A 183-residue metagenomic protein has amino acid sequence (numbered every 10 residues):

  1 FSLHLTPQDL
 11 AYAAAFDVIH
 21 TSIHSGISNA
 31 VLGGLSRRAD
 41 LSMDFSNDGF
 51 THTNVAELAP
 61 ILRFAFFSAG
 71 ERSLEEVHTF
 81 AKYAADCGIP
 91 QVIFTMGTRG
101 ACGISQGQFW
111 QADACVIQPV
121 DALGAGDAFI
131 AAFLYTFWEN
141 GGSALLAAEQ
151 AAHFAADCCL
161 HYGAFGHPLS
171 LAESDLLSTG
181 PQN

Functional and structural regions predicted by a protein language model:
F1-F109, G142, L171: Ribokinase/PfkB-type carbohydrate-kinase core domain
H78-N183: Conserved phosphate-binding/catalytic region of the ribokinase-like
